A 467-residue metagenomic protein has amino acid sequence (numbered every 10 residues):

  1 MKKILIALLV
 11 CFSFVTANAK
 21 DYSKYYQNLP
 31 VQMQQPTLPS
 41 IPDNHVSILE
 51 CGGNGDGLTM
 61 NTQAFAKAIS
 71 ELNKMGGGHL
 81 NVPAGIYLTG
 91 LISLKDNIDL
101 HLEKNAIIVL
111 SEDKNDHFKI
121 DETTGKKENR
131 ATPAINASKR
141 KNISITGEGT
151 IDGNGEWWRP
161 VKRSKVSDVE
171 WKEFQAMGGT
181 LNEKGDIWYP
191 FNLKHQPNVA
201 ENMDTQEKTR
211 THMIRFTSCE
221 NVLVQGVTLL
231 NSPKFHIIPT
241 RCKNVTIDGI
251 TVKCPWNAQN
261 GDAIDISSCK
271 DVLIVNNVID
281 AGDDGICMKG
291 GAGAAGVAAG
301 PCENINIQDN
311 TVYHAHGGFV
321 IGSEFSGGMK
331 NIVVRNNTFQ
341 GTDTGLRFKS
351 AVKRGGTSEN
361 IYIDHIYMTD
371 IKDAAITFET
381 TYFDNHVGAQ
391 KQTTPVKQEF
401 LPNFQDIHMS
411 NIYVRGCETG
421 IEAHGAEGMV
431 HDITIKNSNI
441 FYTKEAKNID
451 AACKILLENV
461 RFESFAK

Functional and structural regions predicted by a protein language model:
K2-N81, I86-D99, E103-S218, L223-Q225 (+7 more regions): Extracellular "leader-to-stem" segments immediately downstream of a signal peptide or signal-anchor in secreted/lumenal
N54-D56, G293-V297, G327-G328, R354: Short, small-residue-enriched loops and turns at beta-alpha junctions that line or gate enzyme active sites
I69-L72, L88-N97, G226, F235-R241 (+6 more regions): Short, T/G/N/S-enriched strand-turn elements that build extracellular solenoid repeat scaffolds
G77, L91, S111-E112, N154-W158 (+12 more regions): Short glycine/acidic-rich loop motifs that flank beta-strands on beta-rich extracellular proteins
V82-T89, A263-D265, A351-V352: Conserved short loop/turn motifs at secondary-structure junctions
I86, R241-K243, T251, K270 (+5 more regions): Active-site-proximal loop/turn and secondary-structure-junction residues that shape catalytic pockets, frequently
K104-N105, K141-G149, E220-L230, K243-P255 (+8 more regions): Right-handed parallel beta-helix
F325, N336, G345-K467: Extracellular beta-rich repeat passengers
